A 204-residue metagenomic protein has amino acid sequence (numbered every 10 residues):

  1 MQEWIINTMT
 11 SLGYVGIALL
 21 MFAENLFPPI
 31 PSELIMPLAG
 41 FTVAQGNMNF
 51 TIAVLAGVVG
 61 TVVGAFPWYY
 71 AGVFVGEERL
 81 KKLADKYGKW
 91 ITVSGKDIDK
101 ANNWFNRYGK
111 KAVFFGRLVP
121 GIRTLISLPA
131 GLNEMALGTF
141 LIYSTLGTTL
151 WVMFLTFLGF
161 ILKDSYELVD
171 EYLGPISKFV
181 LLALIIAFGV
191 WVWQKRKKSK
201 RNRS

Functional and structural regions predicted by a protein language model:
M1-L19, G46-T124, L128, L132-N133 (+2 more regions): Membrane-interfacial helix-loop-helix
A18-M36, G116: Transmembrane alpha-helix interface/packing and boundary motifs in multi-pass membrane proteins, characterized by
L34-T42, L125-N133, F157-G159: Re-entrant/interfacial helical elements at transmembrane boundaries that shape and gate the permeation pathway
G57-V62, L141-T149: Transmembrane helix-bundle signature of multi-pass membrane transporters/permeases
G121-L125, T145, T149-V152: Hydrophobic alpha-helical transmembrane bundles that constitute the permease/transmembrane domains of multi-pass
M153-S165: Transmembrane alpha-helical segments of integral membrane proteins
